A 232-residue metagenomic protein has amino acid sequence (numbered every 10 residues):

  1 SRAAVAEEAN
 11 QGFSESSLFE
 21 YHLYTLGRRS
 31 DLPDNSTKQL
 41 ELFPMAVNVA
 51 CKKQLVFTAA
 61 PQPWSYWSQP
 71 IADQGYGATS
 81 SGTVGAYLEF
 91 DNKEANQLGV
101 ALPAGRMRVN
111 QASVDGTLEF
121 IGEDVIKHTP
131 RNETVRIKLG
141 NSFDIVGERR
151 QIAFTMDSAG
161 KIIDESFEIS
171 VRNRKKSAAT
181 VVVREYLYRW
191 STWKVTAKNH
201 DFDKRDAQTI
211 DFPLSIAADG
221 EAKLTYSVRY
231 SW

Functional and structural regions predicted by a protein language model:
S1-W232: Long, intrinsically disordered, low-complexity accessory segments associated with secretion and vesicular trafficking
